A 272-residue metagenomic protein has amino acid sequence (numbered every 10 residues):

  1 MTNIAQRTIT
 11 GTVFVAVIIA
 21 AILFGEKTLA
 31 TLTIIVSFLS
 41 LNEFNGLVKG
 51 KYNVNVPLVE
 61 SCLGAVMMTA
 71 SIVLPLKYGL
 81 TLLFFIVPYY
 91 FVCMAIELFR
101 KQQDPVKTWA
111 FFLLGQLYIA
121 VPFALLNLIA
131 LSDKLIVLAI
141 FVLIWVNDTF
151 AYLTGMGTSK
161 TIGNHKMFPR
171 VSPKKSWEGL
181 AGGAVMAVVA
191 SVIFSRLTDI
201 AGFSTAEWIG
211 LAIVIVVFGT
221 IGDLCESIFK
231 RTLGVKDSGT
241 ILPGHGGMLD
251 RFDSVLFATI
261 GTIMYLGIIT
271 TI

Functional and structural regions predicted by a protein language model:
M1-V214: Membrane-embedded alpha-helical bundles of polytopic integral membrane proteins
F203-W208, H245, F252, T271-I272: Short, conserved aromatic-histidine micro-motifs
T232-V255: Interfacial loop-to-transmembrane junctions
M264-I272: Juxtamembrane boundary at the C-terminal end of a transmembrane helix
